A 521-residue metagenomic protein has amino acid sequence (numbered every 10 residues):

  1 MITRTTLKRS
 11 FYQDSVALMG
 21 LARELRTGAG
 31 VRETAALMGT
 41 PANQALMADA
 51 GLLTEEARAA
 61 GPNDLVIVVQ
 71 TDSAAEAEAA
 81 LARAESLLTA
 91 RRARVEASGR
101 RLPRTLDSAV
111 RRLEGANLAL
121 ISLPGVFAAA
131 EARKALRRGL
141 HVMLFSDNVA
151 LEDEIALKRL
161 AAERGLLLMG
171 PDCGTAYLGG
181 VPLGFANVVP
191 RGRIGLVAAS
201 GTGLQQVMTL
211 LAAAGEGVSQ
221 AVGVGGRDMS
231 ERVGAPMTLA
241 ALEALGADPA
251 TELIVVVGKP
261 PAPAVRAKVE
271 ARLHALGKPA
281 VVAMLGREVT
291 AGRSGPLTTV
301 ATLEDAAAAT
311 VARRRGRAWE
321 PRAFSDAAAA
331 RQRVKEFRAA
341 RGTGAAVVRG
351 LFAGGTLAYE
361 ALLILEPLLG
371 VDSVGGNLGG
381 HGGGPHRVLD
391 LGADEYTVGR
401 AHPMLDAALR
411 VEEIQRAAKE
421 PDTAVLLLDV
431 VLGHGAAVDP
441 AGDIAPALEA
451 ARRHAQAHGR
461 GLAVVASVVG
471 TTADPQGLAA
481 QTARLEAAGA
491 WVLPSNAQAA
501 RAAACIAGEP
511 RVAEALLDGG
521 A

Functional and structural regions predicted by a protein language model:
M1-A521: Catalytic-core regions of core metabolic enzymes, especially those transforming organic acids/acyl-group intermediates
